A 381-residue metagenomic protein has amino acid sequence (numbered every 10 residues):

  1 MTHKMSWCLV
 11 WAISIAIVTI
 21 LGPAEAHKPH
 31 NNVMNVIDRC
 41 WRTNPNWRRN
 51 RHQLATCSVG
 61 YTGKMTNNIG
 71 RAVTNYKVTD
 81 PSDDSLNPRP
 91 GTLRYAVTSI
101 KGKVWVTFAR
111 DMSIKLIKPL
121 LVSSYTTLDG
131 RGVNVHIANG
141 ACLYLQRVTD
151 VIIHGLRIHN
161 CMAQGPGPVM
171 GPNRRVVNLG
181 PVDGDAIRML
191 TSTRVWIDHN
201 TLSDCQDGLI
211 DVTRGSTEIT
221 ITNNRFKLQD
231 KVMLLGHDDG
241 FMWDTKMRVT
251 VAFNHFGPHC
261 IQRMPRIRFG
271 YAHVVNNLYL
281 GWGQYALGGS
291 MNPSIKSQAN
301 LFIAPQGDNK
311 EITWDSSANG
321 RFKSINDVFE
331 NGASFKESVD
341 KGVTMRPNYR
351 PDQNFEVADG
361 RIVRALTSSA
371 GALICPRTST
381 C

Functional and structural regions predicted by a protein language model:
K4-A26: Cleavable N-terminal signal peptides of Sec/SRP-targeted secreted and luminal proteins
E25-M65: N-terminal zymogen propeptides
N31-C40, N44-N46, R266-C381: Extracellular beta-rich repeat passengers
T56-W105: Acidic Gly/Asp/Thr-rich repetitive segments characteristic of extracellular carbohydrate-active and adhesion proteins
S82, D111-S113, V133-N134: Acidic glycine-/aspartate-rich tracts in secreted/extracellular proteins
P90-K101, S113-T127, I137-H154, N160-S192: Extracellular beta-strand-rich solenoid/capping regions of secreted or surface-exposed proteins that bind or remodel
Y125, G130-V133, T149-N160, R175-V176 (+7 more regions): Right-handed parallel beta-helix
